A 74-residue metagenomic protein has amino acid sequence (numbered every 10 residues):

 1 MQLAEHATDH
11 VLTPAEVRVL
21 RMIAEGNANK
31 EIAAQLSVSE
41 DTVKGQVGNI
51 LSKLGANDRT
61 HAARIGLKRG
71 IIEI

Functional and structural regions predicted by a protein language model:
M1-M22: Regulatory hinge/linker segments at domain boundaries that couple sensory/effector modules to output domains
A7-T8, V43, E73: Eukaryotic protein kinase
R18, M22, K30, S52-N57 (+2 more regions): Residue cluster at the C-terminal edge of the helix-turn-helix DNA-binding motif
L20-E25, L36: Short alpha-helical segment immediately N-terminal to, or the first helix within, an HTH/HTH-like DNA-binding domain
A28-H61: Recognition helix of helix-turn-helix DNA-binding domains
Q35-S37, I71-I74: Hydrophobic transmembrane alpha-helix bundles
